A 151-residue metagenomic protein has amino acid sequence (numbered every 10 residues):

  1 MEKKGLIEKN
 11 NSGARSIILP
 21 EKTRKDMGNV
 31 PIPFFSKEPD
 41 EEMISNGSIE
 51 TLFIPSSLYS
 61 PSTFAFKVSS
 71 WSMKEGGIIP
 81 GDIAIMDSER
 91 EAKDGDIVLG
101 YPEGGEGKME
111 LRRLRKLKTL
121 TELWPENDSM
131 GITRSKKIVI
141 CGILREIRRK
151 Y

Functional and structural regions predicted by a protein language model:
E2-I79, E91, G104-M109, K116-L120 (+1 more regions): Short, positionally conserved secondary-structure boundary motifs
G81-I83, D96: Structural motif
I83, K108-R113, I132: Well-ordered beta-strand positions in beta-sheet-rich domains
I85-M86, L99: Hydrophobic beta-strand signal
M86-K93: Short acidic low-complexity segments
D96-L99, E110-K116: Short beta-strand-centered aromatic/proline hotspots
R115-Y151: Glycine- and charge-enriched low-complexity intrinsically disordered segments
